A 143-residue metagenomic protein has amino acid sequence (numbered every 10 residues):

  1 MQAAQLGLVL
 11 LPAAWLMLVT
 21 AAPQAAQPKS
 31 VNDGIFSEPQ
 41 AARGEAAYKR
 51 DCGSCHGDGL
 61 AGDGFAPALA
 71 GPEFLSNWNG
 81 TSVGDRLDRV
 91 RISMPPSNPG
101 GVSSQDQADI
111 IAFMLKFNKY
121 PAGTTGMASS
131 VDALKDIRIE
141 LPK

Functional and structural regions predicted by a protein language model:
M1-A4: N-terminal secretory signal peptides that target proteins for export/translocation
G7-V19: Bacterial N-terminal signal peptides
P23-A47: Electrostatic cytochrome c docking/interface patches
K29-V31, P99-K143: Flexible coil segments in periplasmic/lumen-exposed cytochrome c-class electron-transfer proteins
G34-A41, L60-P95: Gly/Gly-Pro-rich "capping" loops immediately C-terminal to redox-active cysteine motifs in periplasmic/lumenal
G44, Y48-D58, I110, M114: The canonical Cys-X-X-Cys-His
D58, I92-S93, F117-Y120: Generic structural signal for alpha-helix termini and adjacent loop/cap motifs
